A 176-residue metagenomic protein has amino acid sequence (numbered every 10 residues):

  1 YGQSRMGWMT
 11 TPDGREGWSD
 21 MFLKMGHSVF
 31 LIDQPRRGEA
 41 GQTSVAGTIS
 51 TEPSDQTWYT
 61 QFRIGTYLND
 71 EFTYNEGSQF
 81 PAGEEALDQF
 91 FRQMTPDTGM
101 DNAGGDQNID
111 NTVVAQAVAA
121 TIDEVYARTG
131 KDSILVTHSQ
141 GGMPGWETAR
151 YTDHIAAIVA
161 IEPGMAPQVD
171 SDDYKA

Functional and structural regions predicted by a protein language model:
Y1-Y74: Short, surface-exposed "cap/lid" segments of acyl-processing enzymes
T57-T112: Extended, charge-rich helix/loop segments that form flexible, surface "patches" used to engage negatively charged
V113-S133: Conserved acidic catalytic loop of the alpha/beta-hydrolase fold
A120, V125, V169-A176: Conserved serine/cysteine hydrolase catalytic core
L135-V136, I158: Conserved alpha/beta-hydrolase fold motif
V136-G145: Gly/Ala-rich beta-loop-alpha elbow adjacent to hydrolase catalytic centers
E147-Y151: Active-site signature of alpha/beta-hydrolase-fold catalytic machinery across serine- and Asp/Cys-nucleophile hydrolases
D153-D170: A conserved short beta-strand
